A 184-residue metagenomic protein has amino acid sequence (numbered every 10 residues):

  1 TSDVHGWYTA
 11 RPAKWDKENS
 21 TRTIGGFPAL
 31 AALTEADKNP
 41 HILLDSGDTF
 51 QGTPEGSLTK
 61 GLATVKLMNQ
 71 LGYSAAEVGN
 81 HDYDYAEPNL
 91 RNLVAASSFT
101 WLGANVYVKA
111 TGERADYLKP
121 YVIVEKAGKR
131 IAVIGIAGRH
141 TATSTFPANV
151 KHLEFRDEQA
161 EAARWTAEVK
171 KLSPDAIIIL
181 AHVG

Functional and structural regions predicted by a protein language model:
T1-G184: Acidic, metal/ion-coordinating pockets
